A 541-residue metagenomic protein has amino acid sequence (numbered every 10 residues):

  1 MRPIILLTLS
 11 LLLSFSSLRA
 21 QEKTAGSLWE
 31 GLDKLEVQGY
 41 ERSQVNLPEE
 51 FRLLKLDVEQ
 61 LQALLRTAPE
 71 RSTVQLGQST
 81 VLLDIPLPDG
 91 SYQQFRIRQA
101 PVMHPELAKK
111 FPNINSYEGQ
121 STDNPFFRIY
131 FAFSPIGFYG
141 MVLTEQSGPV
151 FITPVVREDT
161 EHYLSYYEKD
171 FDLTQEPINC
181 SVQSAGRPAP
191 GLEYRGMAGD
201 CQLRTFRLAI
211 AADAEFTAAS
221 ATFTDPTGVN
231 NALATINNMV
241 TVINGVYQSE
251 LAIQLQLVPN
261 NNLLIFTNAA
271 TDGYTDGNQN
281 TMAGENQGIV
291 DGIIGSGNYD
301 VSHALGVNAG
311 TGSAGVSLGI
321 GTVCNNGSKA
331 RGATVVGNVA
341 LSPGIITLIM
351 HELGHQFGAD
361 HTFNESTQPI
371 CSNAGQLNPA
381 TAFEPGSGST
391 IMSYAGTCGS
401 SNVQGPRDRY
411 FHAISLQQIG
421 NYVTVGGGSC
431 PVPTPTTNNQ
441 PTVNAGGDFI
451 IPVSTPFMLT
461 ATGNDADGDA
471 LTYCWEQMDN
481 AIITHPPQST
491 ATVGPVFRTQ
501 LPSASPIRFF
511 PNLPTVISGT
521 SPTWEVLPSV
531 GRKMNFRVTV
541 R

Functional and structural regions predicted by a protein language model:
M1-A25: Bacterial Sec-dependent N-terminal signal peptides
L7-T8, H104, F126, S366 (+2 more regions): A broad, structure-centric signal for solvent-exposed, well-ordered loop/edge residues that line or flank functional
S10, P101, D123, T144 (+3 more regions): A broadly conserved detector of short glycine/acidic/proline-rich loop/turn motifs that flank catalytic sites and bind
F15, E145, V150, P154-E158 (+1 more regions): Extended, hydrophobic interaction surfaces within ordered domains
R19-A283, A461, Y473: Zymogen propeptides/activation segments of proteases
A198-T539: Extracellular (secreted or membrane-anchored) zinc-dependent metallopeptidases, primarily metzincins but also closely
